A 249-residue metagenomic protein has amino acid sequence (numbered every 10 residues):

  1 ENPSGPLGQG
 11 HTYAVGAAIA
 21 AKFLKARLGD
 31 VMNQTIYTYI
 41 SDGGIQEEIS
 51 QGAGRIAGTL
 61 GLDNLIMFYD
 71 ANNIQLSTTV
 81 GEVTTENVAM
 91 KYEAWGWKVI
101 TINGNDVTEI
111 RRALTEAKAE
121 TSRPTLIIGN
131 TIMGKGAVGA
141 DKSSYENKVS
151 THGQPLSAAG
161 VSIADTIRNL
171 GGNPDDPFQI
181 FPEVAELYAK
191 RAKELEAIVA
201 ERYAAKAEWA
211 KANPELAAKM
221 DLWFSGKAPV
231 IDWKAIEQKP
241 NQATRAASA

Functional and structural regions predicted by a protein language model:
E1-L60: Cofactor-binding active-site loop characterized by glycine-rich and histidine/acidic residues
I40, G44-E48, I66-F68, N72-A249: Conserved acidic/glycine
D63: Short acidic/polar active-site loop segments enriched in Thr and Asp
